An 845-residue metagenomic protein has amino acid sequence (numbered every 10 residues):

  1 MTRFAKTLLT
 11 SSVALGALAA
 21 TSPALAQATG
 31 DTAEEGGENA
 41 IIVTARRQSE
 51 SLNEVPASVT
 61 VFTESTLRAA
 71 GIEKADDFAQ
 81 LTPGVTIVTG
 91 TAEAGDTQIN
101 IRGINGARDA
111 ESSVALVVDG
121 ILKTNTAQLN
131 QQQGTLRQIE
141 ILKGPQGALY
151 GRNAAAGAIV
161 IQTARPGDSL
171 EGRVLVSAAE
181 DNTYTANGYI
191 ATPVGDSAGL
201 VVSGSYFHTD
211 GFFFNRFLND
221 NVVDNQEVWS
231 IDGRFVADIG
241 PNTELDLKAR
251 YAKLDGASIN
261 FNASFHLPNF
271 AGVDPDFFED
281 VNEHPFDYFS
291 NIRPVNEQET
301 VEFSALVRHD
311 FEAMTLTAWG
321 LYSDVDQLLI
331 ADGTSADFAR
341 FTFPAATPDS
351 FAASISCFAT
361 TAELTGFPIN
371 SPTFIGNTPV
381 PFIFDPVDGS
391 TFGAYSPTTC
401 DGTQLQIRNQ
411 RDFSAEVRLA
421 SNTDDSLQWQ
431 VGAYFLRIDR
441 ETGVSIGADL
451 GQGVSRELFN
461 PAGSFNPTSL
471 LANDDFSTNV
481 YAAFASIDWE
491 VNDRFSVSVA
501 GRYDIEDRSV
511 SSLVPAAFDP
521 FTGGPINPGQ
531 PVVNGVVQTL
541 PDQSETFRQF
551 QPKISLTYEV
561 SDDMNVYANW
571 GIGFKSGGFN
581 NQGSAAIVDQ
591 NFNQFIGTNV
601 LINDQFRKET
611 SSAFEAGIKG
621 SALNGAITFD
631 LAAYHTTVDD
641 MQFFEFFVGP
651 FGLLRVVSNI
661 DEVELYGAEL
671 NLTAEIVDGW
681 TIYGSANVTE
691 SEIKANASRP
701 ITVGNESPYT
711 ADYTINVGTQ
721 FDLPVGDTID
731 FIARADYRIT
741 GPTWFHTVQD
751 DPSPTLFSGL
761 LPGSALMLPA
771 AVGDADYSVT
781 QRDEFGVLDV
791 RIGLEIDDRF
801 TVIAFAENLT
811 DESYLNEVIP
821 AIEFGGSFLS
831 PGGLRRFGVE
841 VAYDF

Functional and structural regions predicted by a protein language model:
M1-A70, D76-T82, P241, F303 (+1 more regions): N-terminal Sec signal peptide and the immediately downstream disordered periplasmic leader that contains the TonB box
T32, D493-R494, T628-V638, V656-V748: Gram-negative outer-membrane beta-barrel transporters
T44, D76, Q80-I121: Extracytoplasmic beta-strand/coil segments of soluble accessory domains associated with Gram-negative outer-membrane
D96, S112-S113, N125, G134-R137 (+7 more regions): Outer-membrane beta-barrel translocator/receptor signature
F212-V222, I259-N291, T334-L405, S445-N473 (+6 more regions): Solvent-exposed loop segments that connect transmembrane elements
V236-G240, L419-N422, Q428, G432-L436 (+2 more regions): Structural signature of Gram-negative outer-membrane beta-barrels, strongest in the C-terminal barrel of TonB-dependent
S304-G333, E559, N565-G571, Q582-G583 (+5 more regions): Membrane-embedded beta-barrel scaffold of Gram-negative outer-membrane proteins
R738-F757, G793-F845: C-terminal beta-signal and adjacent terminal beta-strands/loops of Gram-negative outer-membrane beta-barrel proteins
